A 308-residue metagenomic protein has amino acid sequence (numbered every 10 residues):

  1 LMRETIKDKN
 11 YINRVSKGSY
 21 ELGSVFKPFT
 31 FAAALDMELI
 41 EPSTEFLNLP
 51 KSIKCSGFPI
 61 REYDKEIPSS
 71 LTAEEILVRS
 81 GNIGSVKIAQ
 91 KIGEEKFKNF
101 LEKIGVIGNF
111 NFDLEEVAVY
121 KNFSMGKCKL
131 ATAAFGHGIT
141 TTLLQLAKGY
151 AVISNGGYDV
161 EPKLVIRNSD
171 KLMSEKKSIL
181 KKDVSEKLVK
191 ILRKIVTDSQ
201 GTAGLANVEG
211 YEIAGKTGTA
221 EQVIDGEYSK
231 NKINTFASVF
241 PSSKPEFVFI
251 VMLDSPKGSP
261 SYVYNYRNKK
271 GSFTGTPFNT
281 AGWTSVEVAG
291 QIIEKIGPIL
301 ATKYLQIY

Functional and structural regions predicted by a protein language model:
L1-S24, F29-N268, A281, S285 (+1 more regions): Beta-lactam-recognizing serine transpeptidase/beta-lactamase-like catalytic domain environment
L172-M173, K270-Y308: Short, gly/Ser/Thr-rich active-site loops of penicillin-recognizing serine hydrolases
